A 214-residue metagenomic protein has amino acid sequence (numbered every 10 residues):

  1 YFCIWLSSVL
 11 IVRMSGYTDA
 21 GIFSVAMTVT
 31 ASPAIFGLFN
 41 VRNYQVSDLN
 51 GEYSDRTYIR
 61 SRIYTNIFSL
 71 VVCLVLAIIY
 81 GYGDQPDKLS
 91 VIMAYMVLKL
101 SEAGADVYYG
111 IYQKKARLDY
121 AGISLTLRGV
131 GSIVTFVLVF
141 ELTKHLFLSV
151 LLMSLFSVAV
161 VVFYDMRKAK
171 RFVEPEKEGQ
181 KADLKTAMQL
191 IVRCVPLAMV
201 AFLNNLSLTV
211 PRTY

Functional and structural regions predicted by a protein language model:
Y1-F39, L70, I133, V195-Y214: Signature of the first transmembrane helix
Y1-S8, R128, S149-Y164, K168-A169 (+1 more regions): Transmembrane helical elements of multi-pass membrane transporters/channels
F2-V9, F68-A77, I123-L146, S157-Y164: Alpha-helical transmembrane segments of multi-pass membrane transporters and transport-associated inner-membrane enzymes
M14-Y17, E52, Q85, K114-K115 (+1 more regions): Helix-loop interface residues and adjacent transmembrane-helix termini in multi-pass membrane transporters, primarily
S24-M27, R62, Y95, K99 (+4 more regions): Residue-level recognition of transmembrane alpha-helices in multi-pass small-molecule transporters/permeases
A26, A31, I35-Y80, P86 (+1 more regions): Membrane-water interface segments that mark the loop-to-transmembrane alpha-helix transition
R42, V107-K114, L118, L138-E141 (+1 more regions): C-terminal transmembrane helix end/exit motif
N43-S54, L100-L127: Membrane-interface junctions at transmembrane-helix termini in multi-pass inner-membrane proteins
